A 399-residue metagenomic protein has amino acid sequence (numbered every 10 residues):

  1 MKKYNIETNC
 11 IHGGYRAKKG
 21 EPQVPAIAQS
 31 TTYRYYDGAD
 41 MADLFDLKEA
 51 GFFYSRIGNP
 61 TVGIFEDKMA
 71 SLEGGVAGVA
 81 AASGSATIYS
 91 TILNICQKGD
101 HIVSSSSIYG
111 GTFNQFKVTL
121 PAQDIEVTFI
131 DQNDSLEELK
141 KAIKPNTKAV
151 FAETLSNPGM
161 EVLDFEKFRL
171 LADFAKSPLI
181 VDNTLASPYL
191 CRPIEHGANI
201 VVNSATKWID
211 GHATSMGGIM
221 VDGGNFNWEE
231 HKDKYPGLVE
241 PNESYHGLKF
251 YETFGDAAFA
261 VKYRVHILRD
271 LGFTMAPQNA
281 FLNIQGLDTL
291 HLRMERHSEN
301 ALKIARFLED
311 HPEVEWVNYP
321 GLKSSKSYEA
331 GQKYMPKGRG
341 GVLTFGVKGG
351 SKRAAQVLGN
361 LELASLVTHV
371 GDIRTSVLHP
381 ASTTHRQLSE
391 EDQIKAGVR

Functional and structural regions predicted by a protein language model:
M1-N59, D67: N-terminal "arm"/small-domain region of PLP-dependent enzymes with the aminotransferase-like
E7-R16, G78-D310: Conserved PLP-enzyme active-site core in the AAT-like
K18, R34-G38, N227-W228, L290 (+2 more regions): Short, acidic Gly/Pro/Ser/Thr-rich loop/turn segments
D37-A86, G111-T119: Conserved N-terminal alpha-helix of the aminotransferase class I/II PLP-enzyme fold
A50, V76, N279, N283 (+3 more regions): Short amphipathic alpha-helical segments
L72, L308-P312, L361: Acidic-histidine catalytic/liganding microenvironments
M294, L302, E313-R399: Conserved C-terminal alpha-helix-loop-beta "cap" of PLP-dependent enzymes that closes/shapes the active-site mouth
